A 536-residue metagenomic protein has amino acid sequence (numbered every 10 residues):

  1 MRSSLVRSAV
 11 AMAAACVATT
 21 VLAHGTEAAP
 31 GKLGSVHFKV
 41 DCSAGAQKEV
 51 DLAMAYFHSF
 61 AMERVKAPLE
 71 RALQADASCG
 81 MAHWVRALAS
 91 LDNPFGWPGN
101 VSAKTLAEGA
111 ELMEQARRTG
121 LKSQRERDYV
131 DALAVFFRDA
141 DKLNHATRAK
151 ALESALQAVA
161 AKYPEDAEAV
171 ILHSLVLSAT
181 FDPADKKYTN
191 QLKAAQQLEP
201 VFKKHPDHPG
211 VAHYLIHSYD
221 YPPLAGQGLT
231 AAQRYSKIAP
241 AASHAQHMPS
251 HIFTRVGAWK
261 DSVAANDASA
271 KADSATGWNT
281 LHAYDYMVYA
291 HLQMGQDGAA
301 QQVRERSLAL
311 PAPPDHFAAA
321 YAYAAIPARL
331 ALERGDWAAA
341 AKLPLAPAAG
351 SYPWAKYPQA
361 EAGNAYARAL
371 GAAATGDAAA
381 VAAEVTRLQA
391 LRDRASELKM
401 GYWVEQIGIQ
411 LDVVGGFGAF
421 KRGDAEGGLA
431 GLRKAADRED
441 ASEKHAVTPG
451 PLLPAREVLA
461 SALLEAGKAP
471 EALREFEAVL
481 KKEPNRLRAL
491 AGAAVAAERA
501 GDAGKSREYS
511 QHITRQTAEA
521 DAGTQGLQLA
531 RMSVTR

Functional and structural regions predicted by a protein language model:
A18-A23: N-terminal signal peptide c-region/cleavage motif recognized by signal peptidases
H24-C79, H83-E165, L172-R255, A268-M287 (+7 more regions): Short coil/linker segments at helix-helix boundaries
G80, A87, L91, V101-R118 (+7 more regions): TPR/TPR-like (Sel1-like) alpha-helical repeat modules
Q410, L429-L480: Generic long, charged, amphipathic alpha-helical segments
R474-R536: C-terminal non-catalytic interaction modules
